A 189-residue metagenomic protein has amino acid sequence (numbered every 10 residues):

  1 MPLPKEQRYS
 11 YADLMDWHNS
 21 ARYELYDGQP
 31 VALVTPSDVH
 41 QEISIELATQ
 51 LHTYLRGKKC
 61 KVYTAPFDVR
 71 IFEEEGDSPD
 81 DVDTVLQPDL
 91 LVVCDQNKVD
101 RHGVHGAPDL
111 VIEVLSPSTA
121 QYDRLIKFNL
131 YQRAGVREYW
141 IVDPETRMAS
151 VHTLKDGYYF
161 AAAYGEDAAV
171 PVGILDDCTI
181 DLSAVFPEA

Functional and structural regions predicted by a protein language model:
M1-A189: Gly/Pro/Ser/Thr-rich low-complexity, intrinsically disordered segments predominantly at protein N-termini
